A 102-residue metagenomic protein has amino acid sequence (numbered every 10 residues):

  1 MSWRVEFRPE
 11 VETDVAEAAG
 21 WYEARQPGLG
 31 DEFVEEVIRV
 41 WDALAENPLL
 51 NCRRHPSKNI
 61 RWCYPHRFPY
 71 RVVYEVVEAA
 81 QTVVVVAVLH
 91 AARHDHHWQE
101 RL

Functional and structural regions predicted by a protein language model:
M1-E36: Arg/Lys-rich, positively charged N-terminal/basic patches that mediate binding to nucleic acids
P9, R67, A87: Pocket-edge structural micro-motifs
D14, E36, V40-A43, W62 (+1 more regions): Residue-level recognition of specific faces of alpha-helices
G20, P27, D42, E46-L50 (+2 more regions): Generic structural signal for secondary-structure transition and capping sites
D31-E32, C52-R54, H97: Short, hydrophobic secondary-structure boundary micro-motifs
R39, E46-T82: Basic/aromatic recognition patch in beta-strand/loop cores that engages polyanionic ligands
Y70-R71, E75-L102: Enriched for short, Lys/Arg-rich terminal
